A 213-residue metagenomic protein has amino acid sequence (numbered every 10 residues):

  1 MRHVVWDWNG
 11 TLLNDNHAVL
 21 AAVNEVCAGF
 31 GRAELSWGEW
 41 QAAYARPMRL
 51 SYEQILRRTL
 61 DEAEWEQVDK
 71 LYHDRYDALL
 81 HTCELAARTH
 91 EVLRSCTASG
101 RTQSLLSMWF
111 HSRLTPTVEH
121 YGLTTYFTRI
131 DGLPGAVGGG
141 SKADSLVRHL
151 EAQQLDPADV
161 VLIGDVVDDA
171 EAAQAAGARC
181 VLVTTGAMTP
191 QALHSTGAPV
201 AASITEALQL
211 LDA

Functional and structural regions predicted by a protein language model:
M1-A42: Active-site neighborhood of HAD-like aspartate-dependent phosphohydrolases
G29, A42-D77, H90, R94-T97 (+1 more regions): A metal-dependent, Asp-based hydrolase signature
A33, T124-T128, D156: Conserved H-loop
E39-A43, T124-G139: A short, structured active-site edge motif that brings together acidic residues
D77-L105, H111-T115, A143: Short, acidic loop-to-helix structural element flanking the phosphoryl-transfer center in phosphate-processing enzymes
G122-D131, A192-L211: Structural recognition of alpha->loop->beta junctions
S141-A170: Conserved Lys-Pro-Asp/Glu-containing loop-to-beta segment of HAD-superfamily phosphomonoesterases, centered on
V161-V200: Acidic, Mg2+-coordinating phosphoryl-transfer loop and its flanking beta/alpha structural elements, shared across
